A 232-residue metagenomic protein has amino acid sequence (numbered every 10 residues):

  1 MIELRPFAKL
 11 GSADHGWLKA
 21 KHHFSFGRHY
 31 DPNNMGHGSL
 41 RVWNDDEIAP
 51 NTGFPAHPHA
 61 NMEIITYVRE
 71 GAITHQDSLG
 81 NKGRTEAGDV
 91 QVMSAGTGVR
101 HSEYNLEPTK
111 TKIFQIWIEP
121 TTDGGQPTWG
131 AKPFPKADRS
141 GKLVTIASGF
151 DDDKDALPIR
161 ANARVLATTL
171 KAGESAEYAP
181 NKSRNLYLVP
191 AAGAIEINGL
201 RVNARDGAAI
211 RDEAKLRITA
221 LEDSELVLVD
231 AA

Functional and structural regions predicted by a protein language model:
M1-A232: Jelly-roll (double-stranded beta-helix
